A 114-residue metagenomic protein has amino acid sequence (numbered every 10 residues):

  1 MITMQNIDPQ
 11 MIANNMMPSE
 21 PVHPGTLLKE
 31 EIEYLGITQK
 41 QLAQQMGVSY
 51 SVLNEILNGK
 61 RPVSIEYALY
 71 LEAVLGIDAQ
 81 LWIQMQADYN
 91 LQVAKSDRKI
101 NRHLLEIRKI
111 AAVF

Functional and structural regions predicted by a protein language model:
M1-E30, Y34-L35, R102-I107, A111-F114: N-terminal flexible/basic segments that precede or flank functional cores
L28, Q39, A68: Generic structural marker for isolated residues within well-ordered, non-membrane alpha-helices of soluble domains
E31, Q45, E55-G59, M85: Residues in the recognition helix of alpha-helical DNA-binding motifs
Y34, Q45, V74: Residues within the alpha-helical elements of helix-turn-helix
I37-E55: Short alpha-helical DNA-recognition segment
K60-A73: Short, basic-rich loop-to-helix N-cap that marks the start of a DNA-contacting helix
I83-F114: Short, charged recognition helix plus adjacent turn of helix-turn-helix-like nucleic-acid-binding domains
